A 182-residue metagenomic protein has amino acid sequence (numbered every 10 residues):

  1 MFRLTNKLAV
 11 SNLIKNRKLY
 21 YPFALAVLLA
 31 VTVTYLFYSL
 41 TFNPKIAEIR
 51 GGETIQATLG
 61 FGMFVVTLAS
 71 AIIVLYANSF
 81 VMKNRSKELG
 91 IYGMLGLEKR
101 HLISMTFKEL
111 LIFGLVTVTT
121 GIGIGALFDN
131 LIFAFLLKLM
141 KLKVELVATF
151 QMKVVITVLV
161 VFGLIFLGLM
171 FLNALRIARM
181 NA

Functional and structural regions predicted by a protein language model:
M1-A71: Membrane transport/envelope proteins' first extracytoplasmic loop
M1-Y21, N84-E88, E98, F133-V154 (+1 more regions): Feature of multi-pass inner-membrane transport and sensor proteins that recognizes transmembrane helices together
Y21-A24, A57-M63, T67, K87 (+2 more regions): Internal alpha-helical transmembrane segments of multi-pass membrane proteins, especially GPCRs
V31-F42, Y76-F80, I112-K141, K153-R179: Small-residue-rich transmembrane alpha-helices
G51-M63, L68, M140-G168: Conserved transmembrane alpha-helices of multi-pass membrane proteins, especially helix-helix packing segments enriched
Y76-I91: Transmembrane helix boundary and interhelical loop/hinge segments in multi-pass membrane proteins
I91-Y92, M105, E145: Short alpha-helical segment immediately N-terminal to, or the first helix within, an HTH/HTH-like DNA-binding domain
